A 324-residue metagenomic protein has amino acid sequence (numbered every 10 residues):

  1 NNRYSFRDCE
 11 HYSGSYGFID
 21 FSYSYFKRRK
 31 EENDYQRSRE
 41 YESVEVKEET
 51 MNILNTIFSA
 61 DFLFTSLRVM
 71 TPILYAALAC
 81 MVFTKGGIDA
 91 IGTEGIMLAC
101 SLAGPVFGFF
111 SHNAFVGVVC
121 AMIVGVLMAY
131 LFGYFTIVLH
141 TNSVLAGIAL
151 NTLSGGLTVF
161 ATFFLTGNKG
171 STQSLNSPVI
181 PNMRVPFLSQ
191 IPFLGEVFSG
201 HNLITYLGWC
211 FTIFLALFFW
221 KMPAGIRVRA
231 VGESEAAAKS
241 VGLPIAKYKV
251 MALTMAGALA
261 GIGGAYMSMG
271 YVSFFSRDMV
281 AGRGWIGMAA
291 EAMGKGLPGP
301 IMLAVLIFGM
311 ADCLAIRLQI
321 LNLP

Functional and structural regions predicted by a protein language model:
N1, D61-L63, F219, A256-A289 (+1 more regions): Inter-helical junctions in multi-pass inner-membrane proteins, predominant in energy-converting antiporter-like
N1, D8-S24, G125-A129, G284-G309: Hydrophobic alpha-helical transmembrane segments of polytopic membrane proteins
N2-T50, E233-K247, L318-P324: Cytosolic-side transmembrane-helix boundaries in multi-pass membrane proteins
S5-D8, T84-C100, I137-L150, R227 (+3 more regions): Short, non-helical or kinked segments that cap or interrupt transmembrane helices
F6, G155-W220, N322-P324: Transmembrane helix-bundle core of multi-pass membrane transporters and related energy-transducing complexes
S13-F26, A76-A77, S101-P105, G155-V159 (+4 more regions): Hydrophobic core segments of alpha-helical transmembrane domains in multi-pass membrane transport and ion-translocation
D61-F110, V118, M122-I123, L127-V144 (+1 more regions): Single transmembrane alpha-helix segments in multi-pass membrane proteins
V197-F275, P298-G299, L303: Helix-loop-helix "hairpin" substructures at the membrane interface of multi-pass membrane proteins
